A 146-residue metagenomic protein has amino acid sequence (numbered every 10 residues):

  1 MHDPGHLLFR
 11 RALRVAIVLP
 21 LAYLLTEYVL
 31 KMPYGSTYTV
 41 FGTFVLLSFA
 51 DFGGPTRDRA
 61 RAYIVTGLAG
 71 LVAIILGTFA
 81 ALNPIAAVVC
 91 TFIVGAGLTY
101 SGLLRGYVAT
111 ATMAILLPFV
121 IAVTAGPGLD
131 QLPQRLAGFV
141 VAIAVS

Functional and structural regions predicted by a protein language model:
M1-S146: A transmembrane helix-and-boundary motif of multi-pass membrane transporters/channels
